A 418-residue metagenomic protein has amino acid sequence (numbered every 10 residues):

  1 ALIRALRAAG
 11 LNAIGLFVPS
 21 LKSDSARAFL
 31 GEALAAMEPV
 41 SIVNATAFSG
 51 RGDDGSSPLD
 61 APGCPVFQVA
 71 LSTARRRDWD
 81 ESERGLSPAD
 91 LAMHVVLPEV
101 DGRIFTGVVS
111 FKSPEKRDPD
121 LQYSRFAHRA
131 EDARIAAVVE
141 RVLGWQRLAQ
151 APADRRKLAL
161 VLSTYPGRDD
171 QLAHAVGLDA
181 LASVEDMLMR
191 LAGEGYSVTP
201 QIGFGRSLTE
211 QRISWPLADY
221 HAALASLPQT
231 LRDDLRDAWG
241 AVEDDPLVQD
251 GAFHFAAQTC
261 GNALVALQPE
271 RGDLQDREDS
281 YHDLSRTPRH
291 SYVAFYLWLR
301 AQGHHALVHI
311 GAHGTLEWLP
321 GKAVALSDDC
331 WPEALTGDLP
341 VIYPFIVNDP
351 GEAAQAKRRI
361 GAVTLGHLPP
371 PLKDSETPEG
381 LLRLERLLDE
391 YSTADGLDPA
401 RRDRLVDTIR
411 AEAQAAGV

Functional and structural regions predicted by a protein language model:
A1-V418: An N-terminal assembly and electron-transfer interface module characteristic of large anaerobic redox and radical
